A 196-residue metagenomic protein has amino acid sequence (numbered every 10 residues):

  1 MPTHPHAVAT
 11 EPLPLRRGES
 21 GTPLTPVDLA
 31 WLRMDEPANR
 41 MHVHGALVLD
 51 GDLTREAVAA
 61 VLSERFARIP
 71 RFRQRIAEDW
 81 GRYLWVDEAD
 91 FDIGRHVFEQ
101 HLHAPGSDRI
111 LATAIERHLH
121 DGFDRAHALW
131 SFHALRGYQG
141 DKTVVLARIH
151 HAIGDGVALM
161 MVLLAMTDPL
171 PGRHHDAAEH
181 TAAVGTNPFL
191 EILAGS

Functional and structural regions predicted by a protein language model:
M1-S196: Non-catalytic N-terminal regions of enzymes
